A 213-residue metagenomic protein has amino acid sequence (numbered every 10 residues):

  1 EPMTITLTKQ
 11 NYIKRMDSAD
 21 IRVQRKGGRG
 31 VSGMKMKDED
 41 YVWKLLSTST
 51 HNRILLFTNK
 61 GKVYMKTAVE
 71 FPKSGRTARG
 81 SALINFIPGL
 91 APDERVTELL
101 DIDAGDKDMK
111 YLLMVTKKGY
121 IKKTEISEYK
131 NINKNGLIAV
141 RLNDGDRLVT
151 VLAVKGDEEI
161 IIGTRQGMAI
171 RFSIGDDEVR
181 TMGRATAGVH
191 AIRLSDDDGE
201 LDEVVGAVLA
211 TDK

Functional and structural regions predicted by a protein language model:
E1-K213: Short, structured "edge-of-domain" segments at secondary-structure transitions
